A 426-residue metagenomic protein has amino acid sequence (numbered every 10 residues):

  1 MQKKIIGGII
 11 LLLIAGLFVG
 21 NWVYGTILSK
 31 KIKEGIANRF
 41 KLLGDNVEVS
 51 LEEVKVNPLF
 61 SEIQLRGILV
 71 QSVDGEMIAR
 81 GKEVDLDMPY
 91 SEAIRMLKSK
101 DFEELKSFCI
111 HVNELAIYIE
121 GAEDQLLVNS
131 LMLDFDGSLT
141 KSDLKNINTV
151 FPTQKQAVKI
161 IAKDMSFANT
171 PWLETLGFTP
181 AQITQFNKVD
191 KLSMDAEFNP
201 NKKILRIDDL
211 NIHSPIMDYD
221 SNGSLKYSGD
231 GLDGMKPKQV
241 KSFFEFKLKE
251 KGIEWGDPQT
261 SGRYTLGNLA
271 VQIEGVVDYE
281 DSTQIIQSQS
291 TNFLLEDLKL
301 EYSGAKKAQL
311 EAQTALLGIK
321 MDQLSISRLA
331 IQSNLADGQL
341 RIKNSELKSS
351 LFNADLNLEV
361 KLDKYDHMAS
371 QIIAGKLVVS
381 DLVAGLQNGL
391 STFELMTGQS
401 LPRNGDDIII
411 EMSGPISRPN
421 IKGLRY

Functional and structural regions predicted by a protein language model:
M1-I5: Positively charged n-region of N-terminal signal peptides that target proteins for export
I6-N21: Hydrophobic membrane-insertion alpha-helices, especially the h-region of bacterial N-terminal signal peptides
V19-F108: Terminal hydrophobic membrane-targeting helix
E62, G67-L69, E104-Y118, Q154-S413: Small-residue helix/turn framework positions
V84-Y90, I94, K106, L133-F135 (+3 more regions): Extended, solvent-exposed, non-transmembrane regions
I94-S99, K145-N148, G223-S224: Short, T/G/N/S-enriched strand-turn elements that build extracellular solenoid repeat scaffolds
E120-E123: Short coil/turn connectors between adjacent alpha-helices in alpha-solenoid helical repeat scaffolds
P415-Y426: Short, low-complexity, Pro/Ser/Thr/Gly-rich segments in the mature regions of secreted, periplasmic
